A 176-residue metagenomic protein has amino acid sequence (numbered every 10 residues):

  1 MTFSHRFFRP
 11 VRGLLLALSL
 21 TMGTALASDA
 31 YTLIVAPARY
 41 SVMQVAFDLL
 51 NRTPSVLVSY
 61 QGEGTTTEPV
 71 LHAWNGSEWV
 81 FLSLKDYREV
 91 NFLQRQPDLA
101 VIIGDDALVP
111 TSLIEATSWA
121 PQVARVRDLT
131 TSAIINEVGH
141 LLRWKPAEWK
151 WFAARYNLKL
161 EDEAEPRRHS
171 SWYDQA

Functional and structural regions predicted by a protein language model:
T2-L14: Bacterial N-terminal signal peptides that target proteins for export
F3, M22-A25: N-terminal compositionally biased, intrinsically disordered segments and leader/signal-like regions
V11-G23: Bacterial N-terminal signal peptides
L26-A176: Extracellular glycan-binding segments that recognize GlcNAc-based cell-wall polysaccharides
